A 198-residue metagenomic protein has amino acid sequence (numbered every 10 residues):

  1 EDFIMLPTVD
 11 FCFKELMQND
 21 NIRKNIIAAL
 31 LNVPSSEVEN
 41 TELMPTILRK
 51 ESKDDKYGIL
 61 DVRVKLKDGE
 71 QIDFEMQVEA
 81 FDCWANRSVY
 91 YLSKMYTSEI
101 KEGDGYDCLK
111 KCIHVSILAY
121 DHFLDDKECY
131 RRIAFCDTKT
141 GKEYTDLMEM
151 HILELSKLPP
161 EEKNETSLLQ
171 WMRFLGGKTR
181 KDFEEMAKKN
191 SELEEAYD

Functional and structural regions predicted by a protein language model:
E1-D198: Elongated, amphipathic alpha-helical interaction scaffolds
